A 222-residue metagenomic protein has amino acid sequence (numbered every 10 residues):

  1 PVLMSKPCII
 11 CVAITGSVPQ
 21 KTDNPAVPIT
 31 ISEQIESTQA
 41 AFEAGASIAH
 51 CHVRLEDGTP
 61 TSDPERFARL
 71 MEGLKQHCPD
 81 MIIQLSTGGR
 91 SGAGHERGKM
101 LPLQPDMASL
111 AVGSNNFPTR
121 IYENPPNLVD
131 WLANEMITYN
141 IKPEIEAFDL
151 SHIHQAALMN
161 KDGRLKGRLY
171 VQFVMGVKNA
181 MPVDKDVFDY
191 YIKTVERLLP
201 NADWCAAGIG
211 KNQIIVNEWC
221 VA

Functional and structural regions predicted by a protein language model:
L3-A26, S109-N116: N-terminal small/glycine-rich loop or linker at the start of catalytic domains across soluble metabolic enzymes
V12, I31, I35-S37, E43-G58: Histidine-centered catalytic micro-motifs
V12, P60-L85, L132-T138, Y191-L199: Alpha-helix-loop-beta-strand connector modules within alpha/beta enzyme cores
G16-E36, S86-G94, F117-Y122, N179-A180 (+1 more regions): Active-site mouth loops of central-metabolism enzymes
T22, S47-L70, F117, V174-M175 (+1 more regions): Glycine-rich, proline-tolerant flexible connector loops at the mouths of alpha/beta enzymes
I31-E33, T61-N124: Active-site beta->alpha loop and helix N-cap motifs at the rims of alpha/beta catalytic domains
Q39-E43, L101, I137, V221: Non-catalytic positions within long, well-ordered alpha-helices that form the structural scaffold/packing of enzyme
M107-A222: Catalytic alpha/beta core domains of metabolic enzymes, predominantly
